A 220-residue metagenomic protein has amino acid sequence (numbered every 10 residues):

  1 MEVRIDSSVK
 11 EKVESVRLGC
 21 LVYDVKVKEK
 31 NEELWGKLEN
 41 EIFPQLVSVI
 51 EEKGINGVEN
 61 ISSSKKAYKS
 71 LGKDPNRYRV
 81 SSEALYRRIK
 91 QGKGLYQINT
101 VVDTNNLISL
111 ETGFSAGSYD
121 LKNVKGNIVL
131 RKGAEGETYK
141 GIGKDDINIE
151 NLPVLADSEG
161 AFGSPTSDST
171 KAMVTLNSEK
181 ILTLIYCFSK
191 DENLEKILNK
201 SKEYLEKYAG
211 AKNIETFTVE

Functional and structural regions predicted by a protein language model:
M1-E220: Charge-biased, low-complexity intrinsically disordered regions
